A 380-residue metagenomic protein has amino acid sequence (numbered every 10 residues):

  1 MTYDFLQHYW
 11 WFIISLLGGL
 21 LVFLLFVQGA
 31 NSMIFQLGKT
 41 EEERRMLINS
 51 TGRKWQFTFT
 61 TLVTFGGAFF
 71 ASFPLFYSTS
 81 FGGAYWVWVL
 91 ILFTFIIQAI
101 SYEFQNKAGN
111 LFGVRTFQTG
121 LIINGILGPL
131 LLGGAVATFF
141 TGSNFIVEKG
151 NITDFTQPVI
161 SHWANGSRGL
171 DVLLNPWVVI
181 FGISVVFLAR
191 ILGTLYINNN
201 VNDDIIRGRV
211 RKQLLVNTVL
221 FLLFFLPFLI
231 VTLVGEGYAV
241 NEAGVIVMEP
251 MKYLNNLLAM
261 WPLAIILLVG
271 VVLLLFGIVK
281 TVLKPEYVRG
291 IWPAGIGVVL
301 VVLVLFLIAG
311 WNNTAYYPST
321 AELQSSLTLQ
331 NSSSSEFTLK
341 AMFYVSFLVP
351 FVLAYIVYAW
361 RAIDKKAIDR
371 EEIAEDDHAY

Functional and structural regions predicted by a protein language model:
M1-F59, V63-G66: N-terminal signal-anchor module of multipass membrane proteins
H8-V22, G82-F95, I126, V172-L188 (+2 more regions): Alpha-helical transmembrane segments
L24-S32, G52, T60-A108, N124-N151 (+2 more regions): Transmembrane-helix bundle segments that line or gate the permeation/cavity pathway in multi-pass membrane proteins
A108-V288, V304: Long, contiguous internal "core" modules enriched in hydrophobic/ aromatic residues
D203, F276, K280, S334-A367: Alpha-helical transmembrane segments of multi-pass membrane proteins predominantly involved in bioenergetics
V247-M251, Y317-T338: Short, membrane-exposed interhelical loops at transmembrane-helix boundaries
G295-S325: A C-terminal functional module that forms or caps the active site or interfaces directly with catalytic machinery
K365-Y380: Short, highly charged, low-complexity non-transmembrane loops/tails of multi-pass membrane proteins
